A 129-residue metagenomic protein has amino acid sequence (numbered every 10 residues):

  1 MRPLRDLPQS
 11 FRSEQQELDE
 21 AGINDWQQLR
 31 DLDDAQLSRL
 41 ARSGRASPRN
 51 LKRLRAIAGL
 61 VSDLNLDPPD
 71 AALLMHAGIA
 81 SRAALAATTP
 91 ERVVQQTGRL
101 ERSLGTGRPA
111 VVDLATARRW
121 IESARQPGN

Functional and structural regions predicted by a protein language model:
M1-N129: C-terminal extensions
